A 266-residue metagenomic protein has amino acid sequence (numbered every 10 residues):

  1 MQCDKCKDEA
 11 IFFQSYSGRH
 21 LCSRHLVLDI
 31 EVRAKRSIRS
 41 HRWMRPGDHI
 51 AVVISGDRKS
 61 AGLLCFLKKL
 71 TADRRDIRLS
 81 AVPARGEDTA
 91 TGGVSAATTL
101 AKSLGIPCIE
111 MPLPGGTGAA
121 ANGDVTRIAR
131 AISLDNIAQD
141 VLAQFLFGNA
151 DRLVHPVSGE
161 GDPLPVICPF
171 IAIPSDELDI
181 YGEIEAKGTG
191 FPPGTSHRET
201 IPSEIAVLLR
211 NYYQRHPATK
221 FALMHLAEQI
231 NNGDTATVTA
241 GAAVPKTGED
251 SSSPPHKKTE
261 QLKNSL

Functional and structural regions predicted by a protein language model:
Q2-P163, A172-E185, D250, H256 (+1 more regions): ATP-dependent adenylation/nucleotidyltransferase module used to activate substrates
R39, D135-Q139, F145-F170, S175 (+1 more regions): Flexible helical/loop "lid" subdomain adjacent to adenine-nucleotide binding pockets
